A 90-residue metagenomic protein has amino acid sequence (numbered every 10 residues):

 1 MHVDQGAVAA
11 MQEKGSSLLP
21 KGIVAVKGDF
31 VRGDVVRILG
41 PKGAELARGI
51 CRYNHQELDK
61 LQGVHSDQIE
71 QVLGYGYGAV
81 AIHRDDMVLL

Functional and structural regions predicted by a protein language model:
M1-L90: Beta-strand/loop-dominated core regions that host nucleotide or nucleotide-derived cofactor-binding catalytic loops
